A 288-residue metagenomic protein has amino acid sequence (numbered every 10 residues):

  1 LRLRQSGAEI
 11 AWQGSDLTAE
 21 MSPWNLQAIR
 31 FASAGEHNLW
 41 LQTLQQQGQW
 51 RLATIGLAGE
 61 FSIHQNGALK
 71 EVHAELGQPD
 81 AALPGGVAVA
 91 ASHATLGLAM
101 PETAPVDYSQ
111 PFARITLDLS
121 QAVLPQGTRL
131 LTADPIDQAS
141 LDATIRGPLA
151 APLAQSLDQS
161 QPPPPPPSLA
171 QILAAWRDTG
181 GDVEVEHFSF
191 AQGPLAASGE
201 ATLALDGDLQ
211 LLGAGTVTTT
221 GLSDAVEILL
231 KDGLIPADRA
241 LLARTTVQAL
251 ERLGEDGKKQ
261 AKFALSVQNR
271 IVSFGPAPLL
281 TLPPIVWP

Functional and structural regions predicted by a protein language model:
L1-P288: Glycine-rich, small/hydroxylated-residue low-complexity segments
